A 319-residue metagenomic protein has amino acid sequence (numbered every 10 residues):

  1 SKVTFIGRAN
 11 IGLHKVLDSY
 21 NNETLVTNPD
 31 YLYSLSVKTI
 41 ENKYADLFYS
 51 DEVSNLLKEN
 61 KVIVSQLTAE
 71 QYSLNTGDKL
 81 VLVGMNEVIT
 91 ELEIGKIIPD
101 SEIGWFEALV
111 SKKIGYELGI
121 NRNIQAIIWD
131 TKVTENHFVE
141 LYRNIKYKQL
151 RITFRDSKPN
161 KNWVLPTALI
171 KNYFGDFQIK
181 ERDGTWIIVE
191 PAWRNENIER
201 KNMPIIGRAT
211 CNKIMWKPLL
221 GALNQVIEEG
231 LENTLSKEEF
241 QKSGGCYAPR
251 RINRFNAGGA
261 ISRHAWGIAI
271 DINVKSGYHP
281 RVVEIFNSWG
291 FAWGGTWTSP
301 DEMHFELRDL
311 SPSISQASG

Functional and structural regions predicted by a protein language model:
G7-K15, V83, T296-E306: Short linear loop/turn motifs
G12-K158: Basic-flanked hydrophobic alpha-helices used for secretion and membrane insertion
K58-E59, N202-K213, D271-G277: Second-shell loop/turn segments in exported
V62, Q66, E70, K217-L220 (+4 more regions): Solvent-exposed, polar/charged alpha-helical surfaces in well-ordered, non-transmembrane soluble domains, broadly
Y173-E238: Active-site acidic/histidine clusters and adjacent loop/turn architecture that either coordinate catalytic ions
Q225-A265: Active-site-adjacent loop/helix surface patches within enzyme catalytic domains that shape the substrate-binding cleft
R254-G319: Catalytic cores and adjacent binding grooves of peptidoglycan-active enzymes
